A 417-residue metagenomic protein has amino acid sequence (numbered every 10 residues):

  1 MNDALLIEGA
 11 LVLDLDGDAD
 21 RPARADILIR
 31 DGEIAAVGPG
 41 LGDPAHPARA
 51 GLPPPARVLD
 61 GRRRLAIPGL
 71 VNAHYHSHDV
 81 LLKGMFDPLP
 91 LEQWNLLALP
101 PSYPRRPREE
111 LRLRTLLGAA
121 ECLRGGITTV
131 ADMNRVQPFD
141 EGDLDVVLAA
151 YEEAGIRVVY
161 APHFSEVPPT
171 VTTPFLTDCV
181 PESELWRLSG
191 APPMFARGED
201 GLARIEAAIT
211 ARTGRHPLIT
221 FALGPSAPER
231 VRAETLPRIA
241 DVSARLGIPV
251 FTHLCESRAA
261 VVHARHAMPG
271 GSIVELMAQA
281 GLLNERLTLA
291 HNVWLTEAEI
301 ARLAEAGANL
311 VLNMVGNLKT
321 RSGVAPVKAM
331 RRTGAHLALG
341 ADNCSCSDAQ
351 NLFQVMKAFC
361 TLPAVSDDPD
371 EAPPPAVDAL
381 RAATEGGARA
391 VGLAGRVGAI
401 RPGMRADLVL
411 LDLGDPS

Functional and structural regions predicted by a protein language model:
M1-L52, R64-L65: N-terminal metal-binding scaffold of metallo-dependent hydrolase/deaminase domains
L5-E8, P47-L97, L116, L123-R124 (+1 more regions): Replace "His-x-His-based motif
A10, I27, G32, R63 (+14 more regions): Divalent metal-coordination and catalytic microenvironments
K83-R157, D200-H216: Alpha-helical scaffold segments that flank or form the walls of functional sites
M133-D140, G224-E229, L318: Conserved short loop/turn motifs at secondary-structure junctions
G142-A290: Metal-coordinating catalytic core of metallo-dependent amide/deamination hydrolases
T170-P174, R258-G270, E299-A304, R321-M330 (+3 more regions): Histidine/acidic-residue-rich catalytic or RNA/ligand-binding cores of hydrolases and nuclease-related proteins
Q279-R286, K328-D415: His/Asp/Glu-enriched, well-ordered alpha-helical/loop segment that forms or immediately abuts the divalent-metal
